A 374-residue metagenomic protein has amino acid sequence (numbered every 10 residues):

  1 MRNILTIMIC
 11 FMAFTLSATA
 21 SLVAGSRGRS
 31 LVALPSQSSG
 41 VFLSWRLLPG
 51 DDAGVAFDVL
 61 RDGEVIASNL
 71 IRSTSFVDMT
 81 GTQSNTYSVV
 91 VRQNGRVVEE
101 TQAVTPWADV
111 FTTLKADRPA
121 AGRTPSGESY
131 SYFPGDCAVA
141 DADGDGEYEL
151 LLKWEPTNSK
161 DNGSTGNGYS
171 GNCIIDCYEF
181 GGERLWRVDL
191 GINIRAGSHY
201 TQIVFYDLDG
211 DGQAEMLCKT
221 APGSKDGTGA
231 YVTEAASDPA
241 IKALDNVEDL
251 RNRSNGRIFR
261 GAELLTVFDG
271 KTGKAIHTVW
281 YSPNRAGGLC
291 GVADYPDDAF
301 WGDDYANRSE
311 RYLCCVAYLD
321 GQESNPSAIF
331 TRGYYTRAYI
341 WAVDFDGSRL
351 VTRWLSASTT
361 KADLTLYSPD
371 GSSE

Functional and structural regions predicted by a protein language model:
M1-L5: Positively charged n-region of N-terminal signal peptides that target proteins for export
T6-T15: Bacterial N-terminal signal peptides
A18-A24: Boundary at the C-terminal end of the N-terminal hydrophobic targeting segment
A24-G28, G40, L47-D52, I71-S73 (+1 more regions): Beta-propeller-forming repeat regions
A33-Q37: Short, solvent-exposed loop/linker segments at the N-terminal edge of repeated beta-sheet extracellular domains
A56-V59: Short beta-strand elements bearing conserved aromatic residues within extracellular beta-rich modules
R61-G63: Short strand-turn-strand beta-turns centered on an Asx-Gly dipeptide
V65-A67: Ser/Thr-rich low-complexity repeats and stalk/linker segments
